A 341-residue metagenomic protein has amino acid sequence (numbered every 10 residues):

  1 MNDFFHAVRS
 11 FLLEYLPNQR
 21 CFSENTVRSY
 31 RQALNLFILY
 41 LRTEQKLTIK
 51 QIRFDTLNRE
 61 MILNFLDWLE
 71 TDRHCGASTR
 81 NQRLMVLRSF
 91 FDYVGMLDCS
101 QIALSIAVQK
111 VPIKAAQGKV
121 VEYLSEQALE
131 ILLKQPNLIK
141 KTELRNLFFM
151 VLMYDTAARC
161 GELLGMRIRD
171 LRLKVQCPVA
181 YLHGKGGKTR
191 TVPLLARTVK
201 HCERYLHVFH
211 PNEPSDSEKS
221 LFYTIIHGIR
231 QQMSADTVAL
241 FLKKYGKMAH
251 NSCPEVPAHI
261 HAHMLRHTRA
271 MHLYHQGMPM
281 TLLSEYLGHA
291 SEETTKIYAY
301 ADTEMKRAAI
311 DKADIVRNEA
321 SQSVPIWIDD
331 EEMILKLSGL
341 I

Functional and structural regions predicted by a protein language model:
M1-I341: Conserved catalytic core of the tyrosine transesterase superfamily
